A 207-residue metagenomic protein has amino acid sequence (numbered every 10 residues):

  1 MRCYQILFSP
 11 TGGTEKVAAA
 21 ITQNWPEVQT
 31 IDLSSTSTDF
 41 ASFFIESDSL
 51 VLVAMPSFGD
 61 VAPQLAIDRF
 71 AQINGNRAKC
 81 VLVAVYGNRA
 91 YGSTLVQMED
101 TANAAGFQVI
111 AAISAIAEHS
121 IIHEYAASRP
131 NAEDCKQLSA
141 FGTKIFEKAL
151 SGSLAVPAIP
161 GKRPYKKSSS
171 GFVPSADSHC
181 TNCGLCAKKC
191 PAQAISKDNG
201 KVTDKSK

Functional and structural regions predicted by a protein language model:
R2-T36, F40-S170, N199: FMN-binding flavodoxin-like domain, especially the glycine-rich phosphate-binding loop
S153, A158, S168-S178, N182-K188: Reductase modules of NAD(P)H-dependent flavoproteins
A176, T181-K207: Iron-sulfur cluster-binding cysteine motifs and their immediate structural context in ferredoxin-like electron-transfer
